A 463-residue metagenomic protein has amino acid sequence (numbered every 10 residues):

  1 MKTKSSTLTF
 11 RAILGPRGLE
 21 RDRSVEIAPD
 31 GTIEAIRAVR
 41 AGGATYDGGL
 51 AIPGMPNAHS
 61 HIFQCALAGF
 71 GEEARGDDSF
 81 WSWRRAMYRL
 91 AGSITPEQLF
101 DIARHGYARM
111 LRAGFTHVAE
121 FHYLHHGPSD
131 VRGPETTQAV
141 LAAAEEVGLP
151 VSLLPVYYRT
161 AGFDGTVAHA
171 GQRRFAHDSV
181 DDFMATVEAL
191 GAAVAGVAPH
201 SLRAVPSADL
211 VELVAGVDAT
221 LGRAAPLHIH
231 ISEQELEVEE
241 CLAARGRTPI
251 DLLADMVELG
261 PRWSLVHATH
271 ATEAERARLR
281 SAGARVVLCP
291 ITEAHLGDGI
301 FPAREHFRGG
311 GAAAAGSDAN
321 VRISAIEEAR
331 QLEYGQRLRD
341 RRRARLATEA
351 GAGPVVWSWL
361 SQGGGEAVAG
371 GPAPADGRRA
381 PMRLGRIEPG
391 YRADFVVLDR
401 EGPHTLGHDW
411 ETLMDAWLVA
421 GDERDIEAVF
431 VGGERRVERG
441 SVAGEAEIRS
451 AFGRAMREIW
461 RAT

Functional and structural regions predicted by a protein language model:
M1-R23, A28, L360-T463: Active-site microenvironment of metallo-dependent hydrolases
K2-F10, P29, A38-S82, E97 (+2 more regions): Replace "His-x-His-based motif
R11, V25, G31, G48 (+14 more regions): Divalent metal-coordination and catalytic microenvironments
G69, L210, E235-R247, E275-R280 (+4 more regions): Histidine/acidic-residue-rich catalytic or RNA/ligand-binding cores of hydrolases and nuclease-related proteins
G69-P150, D181-G191, R454-R461: Alpha-helical scaffold segments that flank or form the walls of functional sites
P128-A268: Metal-coordinating catalytic core of metallo-dependent amide/deamination hydrolases
V217-A224, E258-P261, R278-V287, R308-A313 (+1 more regions): Glycine-enriched alpha-helix->loop->beta-strand junction motifs that scaffold or abut catalytic
D255-E258, R262, R304-E401: His/Asp/Glu-enriched, well-ordered alpha-helical/loop segment that forms or immediately abuts the divalent-metal
